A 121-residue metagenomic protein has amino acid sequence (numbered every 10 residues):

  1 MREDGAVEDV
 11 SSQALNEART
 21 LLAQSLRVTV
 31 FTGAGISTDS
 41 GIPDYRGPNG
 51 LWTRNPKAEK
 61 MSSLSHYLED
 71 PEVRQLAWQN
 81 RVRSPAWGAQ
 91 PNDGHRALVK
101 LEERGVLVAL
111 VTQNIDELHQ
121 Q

Functional and structural regions predicted by a protein language model:
M1-Q121: Conserved catalytic core of sirtuin-type NAD+-dependent deacylases
